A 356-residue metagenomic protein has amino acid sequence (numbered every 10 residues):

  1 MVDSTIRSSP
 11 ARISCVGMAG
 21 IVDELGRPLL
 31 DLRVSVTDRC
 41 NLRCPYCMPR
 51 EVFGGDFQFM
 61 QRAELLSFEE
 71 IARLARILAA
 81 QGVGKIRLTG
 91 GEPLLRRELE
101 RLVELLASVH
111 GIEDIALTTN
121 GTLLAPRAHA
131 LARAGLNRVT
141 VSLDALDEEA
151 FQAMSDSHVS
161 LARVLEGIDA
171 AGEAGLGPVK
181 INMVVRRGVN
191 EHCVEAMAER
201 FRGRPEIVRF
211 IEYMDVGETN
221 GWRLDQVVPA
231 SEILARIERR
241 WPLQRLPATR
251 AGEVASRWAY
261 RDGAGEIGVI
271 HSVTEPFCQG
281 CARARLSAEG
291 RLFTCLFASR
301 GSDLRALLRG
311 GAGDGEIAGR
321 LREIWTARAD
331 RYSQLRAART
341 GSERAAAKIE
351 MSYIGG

Functional and structural regions predicted by a protein language model:
D3-V22, E275-G356: Radical SAM enzyme core and accessory elements
I13-G90, L94-E113: Conserved alpha-helical substructure of the radical SAM core
S14, E149, H158-L165, D169-G268 (+2 more regions): Radical SAM enzyme [4Fe-4S]-AdoMet core and its adjacent flexible, acidic and glycine-rich loops/tails across
L42, E148-E149, P276, S302: Glycine-centered loop/turn positions within well-structured domains that cap or flank conserved ligand/cofactor-binding
R43, C47, R96, E149 (+3 more regions): Residues that scaffold the ATP/ADP-binding catalytic core of kinase and kinase-like folds
R50-F59, E149, G217, G301: Short glycine/proline- and charge-enriched loop/turn segments that cap or connect secondary-structure elements
D56-M60, F151-M154, N220, R305-L307: Short acidic, glycine/proline-rich loop/turn micro-motifs
L65-L88, L95-I211: Radical SAM/AdoMet-radical enzyme domain recognition
